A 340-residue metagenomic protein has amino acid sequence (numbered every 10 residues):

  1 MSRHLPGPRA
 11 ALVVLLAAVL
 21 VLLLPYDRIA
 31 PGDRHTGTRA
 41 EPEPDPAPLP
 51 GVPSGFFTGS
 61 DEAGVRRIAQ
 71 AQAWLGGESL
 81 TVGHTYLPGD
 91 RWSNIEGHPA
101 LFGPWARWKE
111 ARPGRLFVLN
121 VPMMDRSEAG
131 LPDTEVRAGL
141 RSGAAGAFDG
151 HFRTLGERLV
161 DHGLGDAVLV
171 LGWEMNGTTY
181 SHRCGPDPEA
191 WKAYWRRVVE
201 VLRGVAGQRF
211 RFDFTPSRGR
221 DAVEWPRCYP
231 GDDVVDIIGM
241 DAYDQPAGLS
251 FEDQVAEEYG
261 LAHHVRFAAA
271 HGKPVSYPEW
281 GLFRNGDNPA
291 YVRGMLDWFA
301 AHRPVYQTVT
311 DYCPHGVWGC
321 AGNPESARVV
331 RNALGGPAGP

Functional and structural regions predicted by a protein language model:
S2-I29: Secretory targeting and sorting signals
V21-P46: C-terminal region of N-terminal signal peptides and the immediate post-cleavage residues of exported proteins
P42-G150, L282, Q307-V309: N-terminal substrate-binding region of glycoside hydrolase catalytic domains
P46-G64, K273-P340: Substrate-binding cleft of secreted/luminal carbohydrate-active enzymes
A63-Q72, G97-R107, F152-L155, R218-P230 (+2 more regions): Alpha-helical scaffolding within the catalytic cores of extracellular/periplasmic polymer-degrading hydrolases
N94-R211, A327-A333: Substrate-binding cleft of extracellular glycoside hydrolase catalytic domains
L101-L116, N120-P122, P230-N285: Glycoside hydrolase catalytic-domain groove-lining segments
G172, W195, V199-E224, G272-G286 (+1 more regions): Aromatic-lined carbohydrate-recognition surfaces of secreted/lumenal glycan-active proteins
